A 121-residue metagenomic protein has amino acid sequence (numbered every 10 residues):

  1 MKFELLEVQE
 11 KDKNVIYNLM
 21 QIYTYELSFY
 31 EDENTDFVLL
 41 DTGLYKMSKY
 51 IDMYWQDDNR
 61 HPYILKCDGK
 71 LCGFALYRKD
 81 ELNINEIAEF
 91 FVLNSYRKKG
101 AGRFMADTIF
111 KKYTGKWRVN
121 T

Functional and structural regions predicted by a protein language model:
M1-Y17, I22-Y25, F29-E31: Conserved N-terminal entry element of GNAT/NAT acetyltransferase domains
V15, E86, F104: Amphipathic alpha-helical recognition patches that constitute DNA-binding helices
T35-P62: Active-site rim helix/loop that mediates acceptor-substrate recognition in acyltransferases
P62-I64, K70-K79, E86, F91: Conserved beta-strand in the GNAT
V92, K98-K111: Conserved acetyl-CoA-binding loop-helix of GNAT-fold acetyltransferases
L93-N94, V119: Active-site/pore-lining binding-face segments in mid-to-C-terminal subdomains
K112-T121: Conserved GNAT acetyl-CoA-binding A-motif
